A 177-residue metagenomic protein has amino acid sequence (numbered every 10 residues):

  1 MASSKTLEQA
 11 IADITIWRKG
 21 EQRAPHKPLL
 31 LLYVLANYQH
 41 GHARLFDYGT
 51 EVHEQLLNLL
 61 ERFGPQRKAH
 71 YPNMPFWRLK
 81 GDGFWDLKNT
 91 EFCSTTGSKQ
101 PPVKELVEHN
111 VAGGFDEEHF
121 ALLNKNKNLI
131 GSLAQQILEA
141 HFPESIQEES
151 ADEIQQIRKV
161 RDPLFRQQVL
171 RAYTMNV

Functional and structural regions predicted by a protein language model:
S4-A151: Short helix-coil boundary/hinge micro-motifs
L133-N176: Short, charged surface segments at domain edges that flank catalytic/cofactor-binding sites
